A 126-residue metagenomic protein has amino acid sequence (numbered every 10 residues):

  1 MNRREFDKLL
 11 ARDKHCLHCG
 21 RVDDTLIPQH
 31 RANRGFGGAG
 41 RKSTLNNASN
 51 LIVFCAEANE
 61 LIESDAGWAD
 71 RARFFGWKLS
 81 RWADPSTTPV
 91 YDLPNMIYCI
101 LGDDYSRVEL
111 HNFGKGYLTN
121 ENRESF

Functional and structural regions predicted by a protein language model:
M1-H15, G38-S49, V90: Short, charged surface segments at domain edges that flank catalytic/cofactor-binding sites
N2-Q29, V53-A58: Short cysteine-rich loop/turn motifs with clustered Cys
D24, L45-F74: Short Cys/His-centered divalent metal-binding micro-motifs
T25-G40: Short recognition patches in nucleic-acid-associated and regulatory proteins
F36, R73-R81: Short edge-strand/loop segments of extracellular domains
K78-F126: Short flanking/linker segments adjacent to small metal-binding domains or redox-active Cys/His motifs
